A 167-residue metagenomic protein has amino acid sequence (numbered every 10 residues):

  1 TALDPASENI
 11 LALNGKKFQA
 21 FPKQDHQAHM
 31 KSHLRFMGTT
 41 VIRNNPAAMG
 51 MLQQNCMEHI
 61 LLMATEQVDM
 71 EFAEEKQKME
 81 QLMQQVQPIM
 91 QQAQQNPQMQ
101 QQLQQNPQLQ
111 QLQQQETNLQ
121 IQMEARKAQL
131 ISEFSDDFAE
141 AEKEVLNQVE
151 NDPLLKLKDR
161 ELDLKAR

Functional and structural regions predicted by a protein language model:
T1-R167: C-terminal anchoring/interaction modules
